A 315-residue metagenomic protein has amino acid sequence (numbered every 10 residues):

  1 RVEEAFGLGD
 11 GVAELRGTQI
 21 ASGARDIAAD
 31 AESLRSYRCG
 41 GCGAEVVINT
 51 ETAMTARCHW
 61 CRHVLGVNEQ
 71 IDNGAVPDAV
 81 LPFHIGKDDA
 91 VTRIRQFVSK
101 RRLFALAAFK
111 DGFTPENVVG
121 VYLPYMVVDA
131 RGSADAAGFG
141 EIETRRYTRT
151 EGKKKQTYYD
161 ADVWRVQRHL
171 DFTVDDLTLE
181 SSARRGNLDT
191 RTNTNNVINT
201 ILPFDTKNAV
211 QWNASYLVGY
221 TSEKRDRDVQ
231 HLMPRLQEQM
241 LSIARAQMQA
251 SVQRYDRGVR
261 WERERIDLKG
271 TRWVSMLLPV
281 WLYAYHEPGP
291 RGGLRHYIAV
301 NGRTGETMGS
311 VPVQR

Functional and structural regions predicted by a protein language model:
R1-I27: N-terminal cysteine/histidine-rich coordination modules
V2-E3, V46, L65: Cys/His-rich microdomains that often coordinate metals
F6, N49-T52, N68-I71: Short Cys/His-rich "knuckle" micro-motifs
S22-D30, G41-T50: Short, intrinsically disordered, charge-biased short linear motifs at domain edges
A31, A75-R291: Charged, low-complexity helical/coil segments in non-catalytic cytosolic or luminal regions
E32-S36, T52-T55: Residues immediately within or flanking Cys/His clusters that coordinate Zn2+ in small zinc-binding modules
C39-C42, C58-C61: Short cysteine-rich clusters marking metal-coordination/redox-active sites
L278-V311: Extended, hydrophilic extramembrane loops/domains of integral membrane proteins
